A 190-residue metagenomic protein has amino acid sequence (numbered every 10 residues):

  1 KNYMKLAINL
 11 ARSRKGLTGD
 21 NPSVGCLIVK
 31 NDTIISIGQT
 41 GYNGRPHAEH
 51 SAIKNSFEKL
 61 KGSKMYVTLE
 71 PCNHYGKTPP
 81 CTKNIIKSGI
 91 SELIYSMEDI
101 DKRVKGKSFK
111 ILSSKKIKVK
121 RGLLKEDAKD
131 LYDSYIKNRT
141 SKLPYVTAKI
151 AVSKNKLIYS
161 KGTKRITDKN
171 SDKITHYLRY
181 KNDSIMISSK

Functional and structural regions predicted by a protein language model:
K1-T18, Y75-K190: Zinc-dependent deaminase
Y3, G19-V24, K61-S63: Acidic, glycine-enriched active-site microenvironments
S23-D32, K149-A151: Short beta-strand scaffold segments in enzyme catalytic cores
I34-I35, I158: Hydrophobic "anchor" residues
S36-G38, G162: Short hydrophobic alpha-helix segments
Y42-N55, K169-K173: A short, polar/charged loop-to-alpha-helix boundary motif
H50-Y75: Mobile, glycine- and charge-enriched loop segments and immediately flanking short secondary-structure elements within
